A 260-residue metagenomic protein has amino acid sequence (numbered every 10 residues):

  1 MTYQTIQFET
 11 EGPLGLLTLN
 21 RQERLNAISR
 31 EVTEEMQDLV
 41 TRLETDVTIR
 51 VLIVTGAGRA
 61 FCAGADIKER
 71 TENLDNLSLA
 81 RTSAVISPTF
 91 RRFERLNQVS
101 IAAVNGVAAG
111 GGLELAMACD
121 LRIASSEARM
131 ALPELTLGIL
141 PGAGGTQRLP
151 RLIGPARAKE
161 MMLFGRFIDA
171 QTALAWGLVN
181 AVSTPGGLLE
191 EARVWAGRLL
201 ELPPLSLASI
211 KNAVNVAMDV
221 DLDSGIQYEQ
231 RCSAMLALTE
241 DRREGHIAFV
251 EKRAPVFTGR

Functional and structural regions predicted by a protein language model:
M1-A57, N73, R91: Conserved CoA-thioester-binding segment of acyl-CoA-metabolizing enzymes
M1-Y3, I247-R260: Terminal low-complexity tails and localization/encapsulation signals of metabolic enzymes
P13-L14, R59, A128, R231: Beta-strand-connecting loop/turn residues
L17, R21, E35-M36, V54 (+7 more regions): Terminal peptide-recognition signature
V32-E35, T82-V85, L188, E229: Hydrophobic alpha-helical membrane-association signature
D38, G56-R92, A108, G138 (+1 more regions): Glycine- (often His-adjacent) and acidic-residue-rich active-site loop that binds/positions the CoA thioester
R92-L207, S224, Q230-T239, R243-I247 (+1 more regions): Crotonase-fold acyl-CoA enzyme core
